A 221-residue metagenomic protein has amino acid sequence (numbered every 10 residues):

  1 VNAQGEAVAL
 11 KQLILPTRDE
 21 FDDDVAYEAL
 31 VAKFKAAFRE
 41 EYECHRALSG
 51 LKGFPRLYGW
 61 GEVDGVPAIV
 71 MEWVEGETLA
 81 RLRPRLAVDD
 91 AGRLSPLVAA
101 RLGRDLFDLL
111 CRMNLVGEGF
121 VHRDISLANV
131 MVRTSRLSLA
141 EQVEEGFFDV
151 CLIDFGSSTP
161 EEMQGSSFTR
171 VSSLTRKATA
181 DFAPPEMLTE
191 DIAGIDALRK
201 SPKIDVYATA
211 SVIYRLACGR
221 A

Functional and structural regions predicted by a protein language model:
N2-R39: ATP-binding glycine-rich loop module of kinase domains
E43-K52: Structural motif at the C-terminus of the N-lobe alphaC helix and the adjacent alphaC-beta4 loop of the Hanks-type
W60: Activation-segment/catalytic-loop signature of the eukaryotic protein kinase fold
D64-T78: Conserved short submotifs of the Hanks-type protein kinase catalytic core that shape the nucleotide-binding pocket
L102-G103: Activation segment signature within eukaryotic-like protein kinase domains
N114-F147: Catalytic-loop of the protein kinase fold
R170-D191: Conserved activation segment of eukaryotic-like protein kinases, specifically the C-terminal portion of the activation
K200-I204, V212-A221: Conserved C-lobe activation region of Hanks-type protein kinase-like domains
